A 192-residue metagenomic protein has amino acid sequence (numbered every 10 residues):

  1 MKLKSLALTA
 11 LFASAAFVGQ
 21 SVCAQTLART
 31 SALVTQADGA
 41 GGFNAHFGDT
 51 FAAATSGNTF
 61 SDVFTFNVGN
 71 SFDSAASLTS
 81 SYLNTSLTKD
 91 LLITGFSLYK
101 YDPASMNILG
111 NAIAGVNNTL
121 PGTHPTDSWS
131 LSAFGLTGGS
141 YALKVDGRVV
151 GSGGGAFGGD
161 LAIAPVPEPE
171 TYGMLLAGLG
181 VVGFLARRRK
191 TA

Functional and structural regions predicted by a protein language model:
K2-T26, G158-A186, T191-A192: Short, threonine-centered small-residue motifs that mark membrane-proximal processing/anchoring sites and TM-junction
Q25-P165: Mature extracellular "passenger" or substrate-interacting domains of secreted, surface-exposed proteins
